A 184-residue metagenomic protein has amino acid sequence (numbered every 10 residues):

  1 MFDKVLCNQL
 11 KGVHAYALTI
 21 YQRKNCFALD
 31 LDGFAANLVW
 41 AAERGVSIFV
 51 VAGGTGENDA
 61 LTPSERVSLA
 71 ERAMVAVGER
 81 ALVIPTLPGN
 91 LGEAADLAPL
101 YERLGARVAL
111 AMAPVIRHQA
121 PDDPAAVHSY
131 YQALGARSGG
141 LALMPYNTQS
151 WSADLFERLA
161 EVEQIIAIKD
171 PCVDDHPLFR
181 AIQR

Functional and structural regions predicted by a protein language model:
F2-F156: Active-site beta->alpha loop and helix N-cap motifs at the rims of alpha/beta catalytic domains
A133-A142, T148-R184: Catalytic alpha/beta core domains of metabolic enzymes, predominantly
